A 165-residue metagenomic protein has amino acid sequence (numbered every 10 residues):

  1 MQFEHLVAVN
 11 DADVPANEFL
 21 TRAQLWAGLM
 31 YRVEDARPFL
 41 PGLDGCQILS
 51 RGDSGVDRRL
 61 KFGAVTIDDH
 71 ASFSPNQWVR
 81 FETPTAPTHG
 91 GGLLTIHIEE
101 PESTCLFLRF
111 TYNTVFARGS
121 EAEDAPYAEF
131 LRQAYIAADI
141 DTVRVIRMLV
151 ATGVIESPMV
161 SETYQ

Functional and structural regions predicted by a protein language model:
M1-Q47: Hydrophobic ligand-binding cavity/cleft-lining segments
F3-H5, V56-R58, D69, F81 (+2 more regions): Hydrophobic residues positioned within well-ordered beta-strands of beta-sheet architectures
V9-D11, F62-A64, Y112-F116: Beta-strand elements of well-folded, non-transmembrane domains
L40-G42, V65, G90-G92: Residues that act as N-cap/strand-start positions at coil-to-secondary-structure junctions
L43-G45, S54, L93-L94: Short structured motifs
I48-P87: Glycine-rich portal/gate segments that line the openings of hydrophobic small-molecule binding cavities
A86-A137: Beta-strand/loop substructures that line and gate deep hydrophobic ligand-binding cavities in soluble
E123-Q165: A conserved amphipathic terminal alpha-helix motif
